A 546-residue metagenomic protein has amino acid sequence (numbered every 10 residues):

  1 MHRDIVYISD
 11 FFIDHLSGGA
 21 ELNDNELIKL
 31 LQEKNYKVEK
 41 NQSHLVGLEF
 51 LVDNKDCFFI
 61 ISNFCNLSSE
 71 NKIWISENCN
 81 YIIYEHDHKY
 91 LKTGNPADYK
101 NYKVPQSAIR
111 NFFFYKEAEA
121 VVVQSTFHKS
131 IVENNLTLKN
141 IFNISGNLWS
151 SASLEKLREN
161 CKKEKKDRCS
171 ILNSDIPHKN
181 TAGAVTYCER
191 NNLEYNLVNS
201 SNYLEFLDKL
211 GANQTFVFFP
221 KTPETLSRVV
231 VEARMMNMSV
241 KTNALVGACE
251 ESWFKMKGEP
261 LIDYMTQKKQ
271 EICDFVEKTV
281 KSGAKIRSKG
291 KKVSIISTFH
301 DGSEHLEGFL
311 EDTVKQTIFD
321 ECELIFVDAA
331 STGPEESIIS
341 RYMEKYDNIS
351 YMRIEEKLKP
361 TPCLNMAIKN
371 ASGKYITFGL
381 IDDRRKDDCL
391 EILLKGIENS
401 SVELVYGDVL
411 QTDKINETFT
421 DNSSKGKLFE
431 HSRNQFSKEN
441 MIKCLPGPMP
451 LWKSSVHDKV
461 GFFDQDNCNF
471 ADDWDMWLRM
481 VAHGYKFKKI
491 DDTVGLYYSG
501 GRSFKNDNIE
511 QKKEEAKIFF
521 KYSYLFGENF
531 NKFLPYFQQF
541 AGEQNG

Functional and structural regions predicted by a protein language model:
N41-E119: Extended catalytic core of nucleotide-activated donor transferases of GT-like folds
G302-K315: Short, well-formed alpha-helical segments that are part of the catalytic scaffolds of diverse glycosyltransferases
D328-S337, L380: A conserved acidic beta->alpha catalytic loop
I354-A371: Glycine-rich, basic loop-to-helix element that forms the pyrophosphate-binding segment of sugar-nucleotide handling
I376: Short aromatic/hydrophobic "clamp" motif used to bind/position activated sugar donors
D388-D421: Conserved donor NDP-sugar-binding/catalytic core segment of glycosyltransferases
N469-M476: Acidic donor-binding loop at a coil-to-helix junction in glycosyltransferase catalytic cores that engages
D492-T493, Y497, K505-N531: Catalytic core of nucleotide-sugar-dependent glycosyltransferases
